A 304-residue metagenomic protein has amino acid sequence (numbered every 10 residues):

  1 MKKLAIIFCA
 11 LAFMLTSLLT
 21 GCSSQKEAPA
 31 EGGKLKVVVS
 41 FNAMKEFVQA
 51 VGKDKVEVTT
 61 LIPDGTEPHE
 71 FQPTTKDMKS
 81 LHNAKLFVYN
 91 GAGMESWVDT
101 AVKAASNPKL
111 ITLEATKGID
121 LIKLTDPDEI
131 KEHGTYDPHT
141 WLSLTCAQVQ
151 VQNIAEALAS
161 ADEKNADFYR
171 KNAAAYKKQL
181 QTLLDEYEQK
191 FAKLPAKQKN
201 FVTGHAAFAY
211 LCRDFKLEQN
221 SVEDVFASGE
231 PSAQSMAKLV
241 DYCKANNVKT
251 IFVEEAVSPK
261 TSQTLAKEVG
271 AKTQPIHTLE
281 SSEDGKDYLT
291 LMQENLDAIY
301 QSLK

Functional and structural regions predicted by a protein language model:
M1-L35: Short, low-complexity disordered leader/linker segments with a strong preference for bacterial N-terminal type II
G21-K304: Extracytoplasmic metal-acquisition and chelation regions
